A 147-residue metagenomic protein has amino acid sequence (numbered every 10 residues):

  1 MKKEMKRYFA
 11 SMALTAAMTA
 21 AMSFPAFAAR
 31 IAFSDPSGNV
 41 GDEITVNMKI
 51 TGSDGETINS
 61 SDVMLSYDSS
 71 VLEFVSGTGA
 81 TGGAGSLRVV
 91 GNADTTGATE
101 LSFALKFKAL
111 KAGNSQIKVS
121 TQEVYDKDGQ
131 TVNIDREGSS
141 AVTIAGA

Functional and structural regions predicted by a protein language model:
M1-K6: N-terminal secretory signal peptides that target proteins for export/translocation
R7-Y8, M12, T19, S23-A147: Acidic, low-complexity intrinsically disordered segments
